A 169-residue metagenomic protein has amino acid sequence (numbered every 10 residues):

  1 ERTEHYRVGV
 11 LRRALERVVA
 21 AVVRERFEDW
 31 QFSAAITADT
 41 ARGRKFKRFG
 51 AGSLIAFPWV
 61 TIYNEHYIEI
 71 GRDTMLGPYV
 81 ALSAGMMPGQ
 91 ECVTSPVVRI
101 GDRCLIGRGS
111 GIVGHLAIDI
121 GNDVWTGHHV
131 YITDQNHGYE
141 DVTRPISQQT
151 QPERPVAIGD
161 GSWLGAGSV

Functional and structural regions predicted by a protein language model:
E1-T133, V156-G161, G167-S168: Domain-scale signature associated with acetyltransferase and cell-envelope carbohydrate enzymes
D134-V142: Short acidic/His/Gly/Ser-rich catalytic and metal-binding motifs that mark active-site loops of diverse hydrolases
T143-A157, G161: Surface-exposed acidic, glycine/proline-enriched linker/cap segments that occur as 15-30-residue helix-coil
